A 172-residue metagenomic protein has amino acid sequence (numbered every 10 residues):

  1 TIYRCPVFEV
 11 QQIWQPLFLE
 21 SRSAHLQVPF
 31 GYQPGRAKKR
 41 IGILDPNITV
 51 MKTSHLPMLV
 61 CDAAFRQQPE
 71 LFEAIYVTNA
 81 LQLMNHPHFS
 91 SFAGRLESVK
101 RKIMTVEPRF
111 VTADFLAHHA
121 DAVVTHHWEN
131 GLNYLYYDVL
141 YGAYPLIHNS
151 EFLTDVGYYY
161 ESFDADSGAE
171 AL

Functional and structural regions predicted by a protein language model:
T1-V10, D114-H119, Y159-Y160, G168: Generic low-polarity alpha-helical segments
Y3-S98: Conserved catalytic-core segment of nucleotide-activated headgroup transferases in glycan assembly
V7, I103-V106, L146, Y159: Conserved beta-strand scaffold positions in the cores of enzyme catalytic domains, especially in NTP/NDP-utilizing
F18-S21, F72-A74, V106-R109, Y136-Y137 (+1 more regions): Short C-terminal domain-edge/linker segments immediately following a structured domain
Q33-K39, R109-A113, P145-N149: Short amphipathic alpha-helical segments, especially helix-boundary/capping motifs
F65-P69, S98-I103, I147-E151, E170-L172: Glycine-rich loops and low-complexity Gly/Arg-rich segments that provide flexible linkers or classic glycine-based
L83-G142: Donor nucleotide-activated moiety binding/catalytic core segment of transferases that use nucleotide-activated donors
H118-L172: Catalytic binding pocket for nucleotide-activated donors in carbohydrate/polymer assembly enzymes
